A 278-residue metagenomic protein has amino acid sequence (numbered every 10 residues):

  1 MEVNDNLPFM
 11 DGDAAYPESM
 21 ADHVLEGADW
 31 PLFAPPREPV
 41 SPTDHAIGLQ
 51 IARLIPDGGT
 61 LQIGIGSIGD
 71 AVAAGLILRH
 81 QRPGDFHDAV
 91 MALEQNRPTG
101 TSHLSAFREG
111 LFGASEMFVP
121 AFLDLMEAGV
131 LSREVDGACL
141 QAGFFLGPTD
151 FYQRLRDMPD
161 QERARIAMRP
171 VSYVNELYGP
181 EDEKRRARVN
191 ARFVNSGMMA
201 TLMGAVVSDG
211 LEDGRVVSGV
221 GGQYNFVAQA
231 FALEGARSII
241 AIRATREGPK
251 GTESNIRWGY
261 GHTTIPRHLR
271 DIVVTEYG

Functional and structural regions predicted by a protein language model:
M1-Y277: Conserved alpha/beta enzyme-core scaffold
